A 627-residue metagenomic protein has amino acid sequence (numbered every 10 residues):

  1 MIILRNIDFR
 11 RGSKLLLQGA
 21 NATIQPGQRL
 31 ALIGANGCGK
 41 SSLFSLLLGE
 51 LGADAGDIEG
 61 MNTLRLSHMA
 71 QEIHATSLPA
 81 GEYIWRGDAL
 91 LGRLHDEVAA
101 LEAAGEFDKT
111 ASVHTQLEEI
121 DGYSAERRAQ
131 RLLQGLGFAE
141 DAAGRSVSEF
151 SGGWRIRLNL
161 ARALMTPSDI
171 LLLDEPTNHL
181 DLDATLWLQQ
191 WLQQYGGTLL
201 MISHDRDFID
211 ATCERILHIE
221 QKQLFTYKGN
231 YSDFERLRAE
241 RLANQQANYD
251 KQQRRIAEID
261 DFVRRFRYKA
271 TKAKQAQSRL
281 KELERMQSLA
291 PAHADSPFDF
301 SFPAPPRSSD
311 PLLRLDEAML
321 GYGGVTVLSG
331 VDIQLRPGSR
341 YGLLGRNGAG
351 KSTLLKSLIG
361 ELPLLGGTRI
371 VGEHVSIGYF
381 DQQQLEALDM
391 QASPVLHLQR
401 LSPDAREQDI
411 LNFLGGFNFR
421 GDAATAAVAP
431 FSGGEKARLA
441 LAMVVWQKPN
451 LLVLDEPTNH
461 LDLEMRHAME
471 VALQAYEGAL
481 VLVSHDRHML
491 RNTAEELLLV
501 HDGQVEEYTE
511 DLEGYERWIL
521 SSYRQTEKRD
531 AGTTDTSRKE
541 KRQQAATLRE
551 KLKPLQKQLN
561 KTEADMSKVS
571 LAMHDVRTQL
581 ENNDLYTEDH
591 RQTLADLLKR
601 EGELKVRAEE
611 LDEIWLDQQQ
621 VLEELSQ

Functional and structural regions predicted by a protein language model:
M1-A247, S296, P303-K541, R549 (+1 more regions): ABC ATP-binding cassette signature C-motif
R238-F262, F266-A292: Intracellular alpha-helical coupling/juxtamembrane segments of multi-pass membrane proteins
A270-A273, Q277, Q543-E550, P554: Arg/Lys-rich, often Gly-containing low-complexity segments of ribosomal proteins
